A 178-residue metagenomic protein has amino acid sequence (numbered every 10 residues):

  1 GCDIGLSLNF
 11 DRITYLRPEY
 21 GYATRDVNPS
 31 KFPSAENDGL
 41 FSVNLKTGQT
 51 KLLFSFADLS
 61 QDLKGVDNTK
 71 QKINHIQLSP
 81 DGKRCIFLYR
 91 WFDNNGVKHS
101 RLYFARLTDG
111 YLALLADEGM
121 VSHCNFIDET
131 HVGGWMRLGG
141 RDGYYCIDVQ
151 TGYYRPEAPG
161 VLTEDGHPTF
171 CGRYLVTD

Functional and structural regions predicted by a protein language model:
G1-I4, L8-N9, I76-R84, H123-G133 (+1 more regions): Blade-terminus and WD-like Trp-Asp/Gly-His loop motifs, strongest in beta-propeller folds
S7-N37, L88-H99, D178: Short, conserved, GDST-rich strand-edge loop motifs in beta-rich repeat architectures
R12, V66-L78: Signature of short aromatic-glycine-proline-rich micro-motifs recurring in repeat-based ectodomains
S34-G48, S100-T108, Y145-D148: Beta-propeller blade signature
E36, K72-N74, K98, M120-S122 (+1 more regions): Beta-rich catalytic cores
Q49-L52, G110-A113, T151-P156: Predominantly a core beta-strand signature of beta-propeller blades across repeat-based propeller domains
T50-T69, G160: Surface-exposed loop and turn segments in beta-propeller and other repeat-based domains that flank or scaffold
G140-D142, P159-D178: Loop/turn-rich, solvent-exposed surfaces of beta-rich toroidal or solenoidal domains
